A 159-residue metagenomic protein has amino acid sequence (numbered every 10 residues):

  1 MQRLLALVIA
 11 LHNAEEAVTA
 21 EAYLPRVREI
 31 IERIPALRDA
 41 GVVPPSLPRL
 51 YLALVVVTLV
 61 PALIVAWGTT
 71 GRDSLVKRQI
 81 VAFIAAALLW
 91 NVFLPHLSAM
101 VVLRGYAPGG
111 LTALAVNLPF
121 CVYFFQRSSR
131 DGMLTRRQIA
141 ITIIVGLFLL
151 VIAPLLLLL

Functional and structural regions predicted by a protein language model:
M1-E21: N-terminal signal-anchor transmembrane alpha helix
Q2, V76-I84, T135-A140: Membrane-interfacial loop-to-transmembrane alpha-helix junctions, especially the N-terminal start
R26-V42: Perimembrane loop-to-helix junctions flanking transmembrane segments
P48-T69: Hydrophobic alpha-helical transmembrane segments
G68-G71, F93-L103, R127-R130, P154-L159: Juxtamembrane "helix-exit" motif on the non-cytosolic side of transmembrane helices
Q79-G109: Hydrophobic alpha-helical transmembrane segments of integral membrane proteins
M100-A115, R136-A140: Non-cytosolic membrane-interface motifs at loop->transmembrane helix junctions
F120-L159: Terminal transmembrane helical module of multi-pass membrane proteins
